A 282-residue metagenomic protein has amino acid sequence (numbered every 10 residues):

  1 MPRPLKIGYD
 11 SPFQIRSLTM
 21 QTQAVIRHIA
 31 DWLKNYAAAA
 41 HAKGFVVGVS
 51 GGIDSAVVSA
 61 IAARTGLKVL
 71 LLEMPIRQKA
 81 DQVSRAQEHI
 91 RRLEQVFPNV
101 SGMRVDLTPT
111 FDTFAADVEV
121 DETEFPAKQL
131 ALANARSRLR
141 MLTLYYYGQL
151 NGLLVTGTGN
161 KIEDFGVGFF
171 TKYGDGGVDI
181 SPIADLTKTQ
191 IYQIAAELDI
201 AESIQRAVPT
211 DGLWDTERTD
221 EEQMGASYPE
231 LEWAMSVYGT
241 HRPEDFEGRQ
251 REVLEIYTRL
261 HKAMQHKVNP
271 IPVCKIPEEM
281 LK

Functional and structural regions predicted by a protein language model:
P2-F45, A60-L70, R77-A80, E88-A135 (+3 more regions): ATP/NTP-dependent adenylation/nucleotidyl-transfer catalytic domains that generate, transfer, or process NMP-activated
G52: Conserved G/P- and acidic residue-centered "switch" motifs that form tight phosphate/ATP-binding loops in soluble
S55: Catalytic nucleophile loop
R138: Catalytic-core regions of hydrolytic enzymes
